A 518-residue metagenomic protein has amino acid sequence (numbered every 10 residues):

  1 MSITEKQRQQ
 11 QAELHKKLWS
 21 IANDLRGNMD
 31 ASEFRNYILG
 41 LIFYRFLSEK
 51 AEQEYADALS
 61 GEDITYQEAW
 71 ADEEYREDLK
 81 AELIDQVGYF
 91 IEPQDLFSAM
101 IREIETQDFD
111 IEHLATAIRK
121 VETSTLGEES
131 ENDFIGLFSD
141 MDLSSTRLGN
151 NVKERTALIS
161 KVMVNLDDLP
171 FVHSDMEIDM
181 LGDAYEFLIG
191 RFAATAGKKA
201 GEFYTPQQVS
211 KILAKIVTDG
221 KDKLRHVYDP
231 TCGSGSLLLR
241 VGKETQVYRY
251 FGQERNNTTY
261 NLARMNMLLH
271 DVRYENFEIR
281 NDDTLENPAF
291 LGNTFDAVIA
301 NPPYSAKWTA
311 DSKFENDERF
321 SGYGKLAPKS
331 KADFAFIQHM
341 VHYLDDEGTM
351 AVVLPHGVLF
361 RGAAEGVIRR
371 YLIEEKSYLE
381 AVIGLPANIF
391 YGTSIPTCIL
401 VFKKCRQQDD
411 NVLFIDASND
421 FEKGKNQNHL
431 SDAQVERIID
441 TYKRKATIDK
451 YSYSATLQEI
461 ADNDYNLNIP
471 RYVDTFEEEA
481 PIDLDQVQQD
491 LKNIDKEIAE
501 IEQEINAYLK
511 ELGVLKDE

Functional and structural regions predicted by a protein language model:
M1-I212, I216-V217, E275-T284, G384-N388 (+2 more regions): Non-catalytic, mostly N-terminal accessory regions of nucleic-acid modification and defense proteins
I3-Q9, P288, G292-E518: A conserved structural/catalytic subdomain of Rossmann-like adenosyl-cofactor enzymes
R26, L39, A200, C232-S234 (+5 more regions): Short glycine-rich loop/turn motifs that provide flexible caps or phosphate-binding loops at active sites
A193-A196, V247-R249, E422-K423: Short small-residue beta-strand/loop micro-motif enriched in glycine and branched aliphatics
K199-A300, S305-Y323, F334-A335, L354-G357 (+1 more regions): Conserved S-adenosyl-L-methionine
